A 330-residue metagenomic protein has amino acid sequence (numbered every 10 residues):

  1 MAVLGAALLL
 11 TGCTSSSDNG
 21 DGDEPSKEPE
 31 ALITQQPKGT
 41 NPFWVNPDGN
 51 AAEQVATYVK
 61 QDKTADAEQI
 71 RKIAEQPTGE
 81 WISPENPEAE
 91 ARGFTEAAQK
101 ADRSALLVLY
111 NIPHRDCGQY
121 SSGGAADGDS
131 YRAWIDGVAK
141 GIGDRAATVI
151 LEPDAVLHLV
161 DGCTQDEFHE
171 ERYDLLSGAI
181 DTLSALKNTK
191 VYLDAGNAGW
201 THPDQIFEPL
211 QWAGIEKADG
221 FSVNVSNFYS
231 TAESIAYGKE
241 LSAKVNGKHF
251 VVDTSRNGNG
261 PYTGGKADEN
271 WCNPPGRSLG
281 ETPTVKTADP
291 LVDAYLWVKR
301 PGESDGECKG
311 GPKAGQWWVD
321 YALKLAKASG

Functional and structural regions predicted by a protein language model:
M1-G5: N-terminal export and membrane-targeting signals
L9-G12: C-terminal motif of bacterial Sec signal peptides marking the signal peptidase cleavage site
T14-S17: Bacterial signal peptide processing site
K38-G141, R145, R300-A314, W318-A326 (+1 more regions): N-terminal carbohydrate-binding/catalytic regions of secreted carbohydrate-active enzymes
N46-I73, A198-V319: Surface-exposed substrate-engagement region within the catalytic domains of secreted or surface-exposed extracellular
T95-D102, A139-D144, D181-L186, L210-E216 (+1 more regions): Acidic (Asp/Glu)-rich catalytic clusters
D102-L106, A146-I150, N188-Y192, A218-S222 (+2 more regions): Structural preference for beta-strand elements that scaffold enzyme active sites
G124-D144, P153-T189: Active-site cleft segment of glycoside hydrolase catalytic domains centered on the general acid/base Glu
